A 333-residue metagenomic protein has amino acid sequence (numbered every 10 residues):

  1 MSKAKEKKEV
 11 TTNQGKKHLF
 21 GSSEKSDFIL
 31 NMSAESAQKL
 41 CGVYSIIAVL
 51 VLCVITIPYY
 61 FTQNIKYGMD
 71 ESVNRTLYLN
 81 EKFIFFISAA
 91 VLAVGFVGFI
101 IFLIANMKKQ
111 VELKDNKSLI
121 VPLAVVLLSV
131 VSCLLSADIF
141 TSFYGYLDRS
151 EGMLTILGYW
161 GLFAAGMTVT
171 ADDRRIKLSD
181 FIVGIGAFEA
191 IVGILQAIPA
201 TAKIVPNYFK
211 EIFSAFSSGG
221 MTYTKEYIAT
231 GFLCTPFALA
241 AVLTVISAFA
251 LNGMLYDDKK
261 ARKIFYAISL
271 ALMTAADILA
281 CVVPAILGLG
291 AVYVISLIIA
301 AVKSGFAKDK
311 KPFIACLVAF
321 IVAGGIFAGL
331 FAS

Functional and structural regions predicted by a protein language model:
M1-S2, I65: Cys/His-rich metal-coordination motifs, chiefly Zn-binding "fingers/knuckles"
K3-K8, G15-S22, S33-V54, S88-F102 (+3 more regions): Alpha-helical transmembrane segments of multi-pass inner-membrane proteins
D27, I65-K82, I139-S142, F216-F232: Juxtamembrane membrane-water interface segments that cap and precede transmembrane helices
I29-E35, N74-K82, K108-D115, G166: Asp/Glu-centered strand-loop micro-motifs enriched in Gly/Pro and often flanked by an aromatic residue
I47-G68, A93-W160: N-terminal hydrophobic segments of proteins, predominantly signal-anchor/transmembrane helices of inner/organellar
M69-F86, I120, V125, E151 (+4 more regions): Membrane-interface coil-to-helix junctions
